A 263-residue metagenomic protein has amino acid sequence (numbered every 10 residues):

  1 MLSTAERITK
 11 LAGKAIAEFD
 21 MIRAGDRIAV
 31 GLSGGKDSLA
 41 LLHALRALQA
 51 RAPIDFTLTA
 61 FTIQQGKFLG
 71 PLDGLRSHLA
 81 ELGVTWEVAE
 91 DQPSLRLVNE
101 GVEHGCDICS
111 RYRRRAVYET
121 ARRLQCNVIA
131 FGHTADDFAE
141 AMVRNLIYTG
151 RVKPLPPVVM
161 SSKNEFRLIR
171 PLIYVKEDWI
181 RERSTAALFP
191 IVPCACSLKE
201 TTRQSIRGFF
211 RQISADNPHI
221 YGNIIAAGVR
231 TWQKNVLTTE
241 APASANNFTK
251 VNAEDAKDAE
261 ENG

Functional and structural regions predicted by a protein language model:
M1-R144, Y148-R151, D178-A186, N247: ATP-dependent adenylation/nucleotidyltransferase module used to activate substrates
L32, R207-F210, T231: Amphipathic alpha-helical segments that form the core helices of the histone-fold
L48, T149, A187, Q212-D216 (+1 more regions): Change "in soluble alpha/beta enzymes" to "in soluble alpha/beta proteins
L58, V128-I129, D136-F210: Catalytic subdomain that performs nucleotidyl-dependent activation
R203-H219, I224: C-terminal helical/coil "lid" or tail adjacent to the Rossmann-like core of SAM-dependent
H219-A241, N247-F248: A short, charged, Gly/Pro-tolerant segment at domain boundaries
T239-G263: Short, low-complexity, charge-dense intrinsically disordered segments
